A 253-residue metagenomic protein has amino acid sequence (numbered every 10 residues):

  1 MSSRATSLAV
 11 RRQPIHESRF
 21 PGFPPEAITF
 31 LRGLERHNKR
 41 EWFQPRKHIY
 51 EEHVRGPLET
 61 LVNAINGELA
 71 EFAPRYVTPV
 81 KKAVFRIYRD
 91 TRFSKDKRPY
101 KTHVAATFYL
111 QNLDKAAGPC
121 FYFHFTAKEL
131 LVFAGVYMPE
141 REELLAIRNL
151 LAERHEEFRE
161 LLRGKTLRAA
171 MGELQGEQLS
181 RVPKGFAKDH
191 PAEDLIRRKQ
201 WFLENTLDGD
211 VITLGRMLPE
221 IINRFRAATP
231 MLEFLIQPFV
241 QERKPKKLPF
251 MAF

Functional and structural regions predicted by a protein language model:
S2-G33, V62, L161-K165, G172-F253: Long, solvent-exposed, polar/charged low-complexity segments
E35-I87: Active-site acidic/histidine clusters and adjacent loop/turn architecture that either coordinate catalytic ions
N38-P45, M138-L145, G215: Inter-helical turn/loop segments and adjacent helix faces that build the functional surface of alpha-helical bundle
Y50, V54, L58, L144-I147 (+4 more regions): Amphipathic alpha-helical coiled-coil segments
P79, S94, Q178-L179: Detector for conserved single-position "signature" residues within domains
R92-A152: Aromatic- and glycine-enriched beta-alpha-beta binding-site module
T126-F186: Compact, glycine/acidic-enriched structural inserts
